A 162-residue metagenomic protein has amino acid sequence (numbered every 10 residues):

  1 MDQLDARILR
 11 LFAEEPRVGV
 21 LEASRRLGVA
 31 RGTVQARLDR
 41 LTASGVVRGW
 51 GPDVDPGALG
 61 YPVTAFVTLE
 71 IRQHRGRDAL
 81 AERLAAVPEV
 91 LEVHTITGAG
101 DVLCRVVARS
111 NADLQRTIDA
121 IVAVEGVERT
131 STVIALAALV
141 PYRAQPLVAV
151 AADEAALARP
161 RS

Functional and structural regions predicted by a protein language model:
M1-S162: A compositional/biophysical signature of low hydrophobicity enriched in polar/charged and small residues
